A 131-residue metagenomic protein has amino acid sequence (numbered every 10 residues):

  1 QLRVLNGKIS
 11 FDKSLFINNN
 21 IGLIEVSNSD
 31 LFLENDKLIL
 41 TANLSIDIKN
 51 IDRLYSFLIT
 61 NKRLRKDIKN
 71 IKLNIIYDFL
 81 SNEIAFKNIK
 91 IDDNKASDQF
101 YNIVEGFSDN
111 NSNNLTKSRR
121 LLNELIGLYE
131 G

Functional and structural regions predicted by a protein language model:
Q1-E130: Small-residue helix/turn framework positions
